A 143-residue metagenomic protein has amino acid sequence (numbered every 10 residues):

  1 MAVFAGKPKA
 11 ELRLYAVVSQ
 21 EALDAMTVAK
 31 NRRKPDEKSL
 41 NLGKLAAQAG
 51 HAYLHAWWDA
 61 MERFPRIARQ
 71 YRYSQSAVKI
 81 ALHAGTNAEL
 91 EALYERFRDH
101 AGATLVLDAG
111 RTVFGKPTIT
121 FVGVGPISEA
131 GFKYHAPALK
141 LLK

Functional and structural regions predicted by a protein language model:
M1-K143: Positively charged, small/polar-rich N-terminal and surface patches that mediate targeting and assembly and bind
